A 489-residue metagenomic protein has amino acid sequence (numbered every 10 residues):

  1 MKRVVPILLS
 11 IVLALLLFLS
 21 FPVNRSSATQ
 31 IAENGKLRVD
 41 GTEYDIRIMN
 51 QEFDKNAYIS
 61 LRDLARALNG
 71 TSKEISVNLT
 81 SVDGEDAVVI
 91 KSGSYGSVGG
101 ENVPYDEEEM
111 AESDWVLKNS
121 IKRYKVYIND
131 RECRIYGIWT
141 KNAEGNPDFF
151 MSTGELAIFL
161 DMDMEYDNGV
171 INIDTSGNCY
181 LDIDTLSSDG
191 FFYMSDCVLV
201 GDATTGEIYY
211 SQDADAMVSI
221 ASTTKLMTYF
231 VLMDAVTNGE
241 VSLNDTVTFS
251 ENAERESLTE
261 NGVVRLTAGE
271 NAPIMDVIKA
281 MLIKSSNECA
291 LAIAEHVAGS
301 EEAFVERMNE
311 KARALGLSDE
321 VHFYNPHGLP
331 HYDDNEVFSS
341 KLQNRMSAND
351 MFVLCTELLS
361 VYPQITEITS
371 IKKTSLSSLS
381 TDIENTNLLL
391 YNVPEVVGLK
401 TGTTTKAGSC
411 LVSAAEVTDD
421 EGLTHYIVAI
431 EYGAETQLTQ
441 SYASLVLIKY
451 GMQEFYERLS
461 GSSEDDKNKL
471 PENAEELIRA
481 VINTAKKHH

Functional and structural regions predicted by a protein language model:
M1-P6, I11: Positively charged n-region of N-terminal signal peptides that target proteins for export
V5, L19-E207: Primary recognition of N-terminal secretory signal peptides and signal-anchoring hydrophobic helices
S10-S20: Bacterial N-terminal signal peptides
M49, I138, D213-A214, Y432: Residue-level structural signal for beta-strand termini and adjacent loop
E74-D83, E165-N168, E207, D234-N252 (+1 more regions): Short, well-structured active-site flanking segments
L156, G206, K225-T228, M281 (+4 more regions): Buried hydrophobic packing residues in well-ordered domains
Y180-S347, L359: Active-site-adjacent loops and short helices of periplasmic peptidoglycan-processing enzymes
D184-S187, F191-C197, E295, G299-I482: Penicillin-recognizing serine hydrolase domain
